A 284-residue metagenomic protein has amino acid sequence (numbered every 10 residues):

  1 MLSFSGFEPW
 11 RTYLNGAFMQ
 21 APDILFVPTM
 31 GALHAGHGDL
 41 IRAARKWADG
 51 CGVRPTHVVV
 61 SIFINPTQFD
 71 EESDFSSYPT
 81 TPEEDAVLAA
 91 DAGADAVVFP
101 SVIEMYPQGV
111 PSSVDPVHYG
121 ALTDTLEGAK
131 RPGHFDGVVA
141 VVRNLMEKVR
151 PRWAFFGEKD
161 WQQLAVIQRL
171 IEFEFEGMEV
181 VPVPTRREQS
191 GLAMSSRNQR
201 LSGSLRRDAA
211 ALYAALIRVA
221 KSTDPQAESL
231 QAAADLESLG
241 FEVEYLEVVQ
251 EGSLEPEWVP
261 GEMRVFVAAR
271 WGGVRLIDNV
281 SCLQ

Functional and structural regions predicted by a protein language model:
M1-F241, V249, S253, V280: Nucleotidyltransferase catalytic core that binds NTPs
A232-Q284: A C-terminal functional module that forms or caps the active site or interfaces directly with catalytic machinery
